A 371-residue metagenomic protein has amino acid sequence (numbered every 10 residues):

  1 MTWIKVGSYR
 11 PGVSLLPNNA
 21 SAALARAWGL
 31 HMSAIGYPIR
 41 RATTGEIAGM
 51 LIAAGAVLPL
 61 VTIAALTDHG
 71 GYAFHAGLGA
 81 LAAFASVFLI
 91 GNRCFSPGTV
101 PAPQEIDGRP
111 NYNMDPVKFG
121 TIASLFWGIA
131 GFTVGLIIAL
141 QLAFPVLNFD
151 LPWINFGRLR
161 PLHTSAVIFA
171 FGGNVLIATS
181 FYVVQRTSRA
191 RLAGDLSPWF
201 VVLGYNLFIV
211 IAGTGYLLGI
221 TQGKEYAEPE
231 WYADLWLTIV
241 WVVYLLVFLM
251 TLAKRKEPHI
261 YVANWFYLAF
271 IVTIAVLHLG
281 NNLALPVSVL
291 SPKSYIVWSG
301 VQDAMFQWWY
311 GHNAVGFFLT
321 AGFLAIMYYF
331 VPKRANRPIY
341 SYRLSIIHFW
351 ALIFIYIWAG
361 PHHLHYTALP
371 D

Functional and structural regions predicted by a protein language model:
M1-H31: N-terminal amphipathic/basic-hydrophobic helices that include classical n-h-c signal peptides and signal-anchor
G29, S33-I39, S96-K118: Membrane-interfacial, low-structure loops and terminal tails that flank and connect transmembrane helices in multi-pass
P38-I39, I339-R343: Solvent-exposed interhelical
T43-T99, K118-I220, W231-L252, N264-V289 (+2 more regions): Hydrophobic cores of alpha-helical transmembrane segments in multi-pass integral membrane proteins
P103-E105, P229-Y232: Fe-S ferredoxin-like electron-transfer domains and their immediately adjacent linker/connector regions across
N148-P152, L290-D303: Membrane-interfacial helical/loop segments at transmembrane boundaries in membrane proteins
G223-A227: Extended, aromatic/histidine-rich regions of cofactor-dependent oxidoreductases associated with respiratory
L369-D371: Short, intrinsically disordered, charge-balanced linker/junction segments flanking boundaries in proteins
